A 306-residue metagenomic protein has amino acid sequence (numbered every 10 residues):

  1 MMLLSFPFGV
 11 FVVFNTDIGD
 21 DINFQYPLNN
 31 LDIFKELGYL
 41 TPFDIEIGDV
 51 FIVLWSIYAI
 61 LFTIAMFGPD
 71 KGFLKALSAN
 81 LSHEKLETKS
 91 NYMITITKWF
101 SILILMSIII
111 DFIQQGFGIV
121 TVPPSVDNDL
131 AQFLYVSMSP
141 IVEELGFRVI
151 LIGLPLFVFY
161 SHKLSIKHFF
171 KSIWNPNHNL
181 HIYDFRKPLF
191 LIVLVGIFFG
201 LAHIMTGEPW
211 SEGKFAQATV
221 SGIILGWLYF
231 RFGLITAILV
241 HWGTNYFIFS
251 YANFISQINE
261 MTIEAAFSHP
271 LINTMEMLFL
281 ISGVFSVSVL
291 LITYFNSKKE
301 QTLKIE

Functional and structural regions predicted by a protein language model:
M1-F8, W55-Y58, I96-L105, I192-F198: Alpha-helical transmembrane segments
M1-M93, F249-E306: N-terminal, membrane-interfacial amphipathic/helix-forming hydrophobic leader that caps and precedes the first
D21-P27, F34-V50, G68-D184, I305-E306: Juxtamembrane helix-loop-helix connectors linking adjacent transmembrane helices in multi-pass membrane enzymes
D129-L303: Transmembrane helix-loop-helix hairpins at the membrane interface of multi-pass integral membrane proteins
